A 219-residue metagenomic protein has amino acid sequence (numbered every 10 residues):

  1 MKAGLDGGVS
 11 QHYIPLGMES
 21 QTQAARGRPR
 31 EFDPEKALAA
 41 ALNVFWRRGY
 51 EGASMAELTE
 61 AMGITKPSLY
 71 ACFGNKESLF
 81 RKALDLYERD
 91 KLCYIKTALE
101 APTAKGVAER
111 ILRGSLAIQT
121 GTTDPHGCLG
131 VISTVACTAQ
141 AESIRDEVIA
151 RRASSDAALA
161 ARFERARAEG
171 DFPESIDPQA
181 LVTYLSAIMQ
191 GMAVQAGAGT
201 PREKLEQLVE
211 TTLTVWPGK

Functional and structural regions predicted by a protein language model:
M1-A24, R110-I118, A153-A157, A161-E169 (+2 more regions): C-terminal peripheral helix-coil segments that are non-catalytic and often amphipathic
K2, H126-I132, E174-Q195, Q207-V215: Hydrophobic alpha-helical segments that form the core of small-molecule binding pockets and/or dimer interfaces
G27-P29: Arg/Lys-rich, glycine/proline-spaced intrinsically disordered segments in nuclear chromatin/transcription regulators
K36, A40, V44-S78, K82: Helix-turn-helix
A40-A41, A166, V182: Small-residue (primarily alanine) positions within well-ordered alpha-helices, especially packing/interaction faces
K82, I95-H126, P178-L185: Hydrophobic alpha-helical connector segments
D85-K91: Short, basic, alpha-helical segments at the C-terminal edge of helix-turn-helix-like DNA-binding modules
V107-A108, T122-D146: Amphipathic alpha-helical segments used for helix-helix packing
